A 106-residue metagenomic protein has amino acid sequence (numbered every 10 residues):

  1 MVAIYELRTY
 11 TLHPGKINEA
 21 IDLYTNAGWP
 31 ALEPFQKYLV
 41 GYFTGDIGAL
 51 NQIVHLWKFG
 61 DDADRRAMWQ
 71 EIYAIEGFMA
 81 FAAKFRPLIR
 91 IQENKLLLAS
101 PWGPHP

Functional and structural regions predicted by a protein language model:
M1-V2, P106: Basic/polar N-terminal segments that are highly enriched at the extreme N-terminus, encompassing both cleavable
A3-Y5, K37-Y38: Short, flexible segments with low predicted structural confidence
I4, G48-N51: Short glycine-enriched loop/turn motifs at secondary-structure junctions
Y5-Y10, V54: Active-site-flanking beta-strand signature of metal-NTP-handling nucleotidyl enzymes and homologous cyclase-like
N18-V40, A49, K58-L96, W102: An amphipathic, aromatic/His-enriched active-site/gating alpha helix that lines ligand/cofactor pockets
F43-G45: Short, solvent-exposed loop/turn elements at beta->coil junctions and helix N-caps that rim active or binding pockets
N51-I53, P104-P106: Short, solvent-exposed polar/charged micro-motifs at secondary-structure junctions
